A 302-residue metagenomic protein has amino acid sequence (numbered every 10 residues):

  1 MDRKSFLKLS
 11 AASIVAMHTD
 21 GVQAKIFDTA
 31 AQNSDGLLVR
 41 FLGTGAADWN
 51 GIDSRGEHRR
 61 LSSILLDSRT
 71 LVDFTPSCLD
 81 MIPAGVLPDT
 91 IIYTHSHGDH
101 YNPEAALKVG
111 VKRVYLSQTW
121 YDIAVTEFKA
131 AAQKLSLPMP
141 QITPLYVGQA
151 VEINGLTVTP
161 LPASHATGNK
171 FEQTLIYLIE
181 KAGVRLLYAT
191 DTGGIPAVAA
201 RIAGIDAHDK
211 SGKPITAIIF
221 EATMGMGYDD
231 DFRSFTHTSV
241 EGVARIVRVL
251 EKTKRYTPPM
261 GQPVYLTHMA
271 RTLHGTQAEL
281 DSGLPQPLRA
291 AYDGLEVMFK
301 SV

Functional and structural regions predicted by a protein language model:
S5-I26: N-terminal export signals
I26-G36, T119-L175, E180-A182, L288-V297: Metallo-beta-lactamase
Q32-A84, E172-D191: Conserved beta-strand hairpin/beta-sheet module of binuclear metal-dependent hydrolase folds, prominently
V39, H95, V158, D191 (+1 more regions): Divalent metal-coordination and catalytic microenvironments
T44-A46, R69, T75-P76, S96 (+5 more regions): Active-site metal-binding loops of divalent metal-dependent hydrolases
F74-D122, G212-I218, T223: Active-site metal-binding motif and surrounding structural segment of the metallo-beta-lactamase
I91, L187-Y188, L266: Structural beta-sheet core signal
I195-M298: Cap/insert and terminal regions of metallo-dependent hydrolase folds
